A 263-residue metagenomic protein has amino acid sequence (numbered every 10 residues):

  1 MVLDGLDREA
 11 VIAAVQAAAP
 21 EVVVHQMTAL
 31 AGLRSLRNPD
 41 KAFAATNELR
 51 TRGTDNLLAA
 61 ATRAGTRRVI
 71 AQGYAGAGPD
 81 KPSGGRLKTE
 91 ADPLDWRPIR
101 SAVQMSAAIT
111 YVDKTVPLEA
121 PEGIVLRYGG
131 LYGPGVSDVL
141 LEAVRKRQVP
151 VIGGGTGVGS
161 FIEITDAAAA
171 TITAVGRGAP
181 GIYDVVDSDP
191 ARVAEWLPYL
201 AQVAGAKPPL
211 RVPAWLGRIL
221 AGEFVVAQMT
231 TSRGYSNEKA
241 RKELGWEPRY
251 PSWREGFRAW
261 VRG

Functional and structural regions predicted by a protein language model:
V2-R52, N56: NAD(P)H-binding glycine-rich loop region in Rossmannoid oxidoreductase-like domains and their noncatalytic homologs
R34-A102: Conserved Rossmann-fold NAD(P)-dependent oxidoreductase catalytic core, especially the SDR/UDP-sugar
D55-N56, D95-I124: Active-site Tyr-X1-5-Lys
R68, G73-Y74, Y111-P134: Conserved beta-loop-beta element that borders a ligand/cofactor-binding pocket
K81-S83, T110, E119-P121, Y132-E142 (+2 more regions): Glycine/proline-rich active-site loop of Rossmann-fold NAD(P)-dependent oxidoreductases
D95-S101, L140-I162, D166: A conserved pocket-lining segment of Rossmann-fold NAD(P)-dependent short-chain dehydrogenase/reductase
A168-F224: Mid/C-terminal beta-alpha module of Rossmann-like enzyme folds, strongest in SDR-family dehydrogenases/epimerases
P251-G263: Amphipathic terminal alpha-helices
